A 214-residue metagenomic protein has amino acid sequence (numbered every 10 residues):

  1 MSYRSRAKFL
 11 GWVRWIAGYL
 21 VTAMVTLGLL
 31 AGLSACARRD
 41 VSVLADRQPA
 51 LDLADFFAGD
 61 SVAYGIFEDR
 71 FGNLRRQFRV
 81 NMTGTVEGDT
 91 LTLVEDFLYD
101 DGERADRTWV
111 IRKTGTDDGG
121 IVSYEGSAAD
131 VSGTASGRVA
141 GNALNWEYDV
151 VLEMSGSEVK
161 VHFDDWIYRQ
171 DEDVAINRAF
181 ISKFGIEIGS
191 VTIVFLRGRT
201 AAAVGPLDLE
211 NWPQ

Functional and structural regions predicted by a protein language model:
M1-W15: N-terminal secretory signal peptides that target proteins for export/translocation
R14-V25: Sec-dependent N-terminal signal peptides
G32-A35: C-terminal motif of bacterial Sec signal peptides marking the signal peptidase cleavage site
A37-R39: Bacterial signal peptide processing site
A45-D60: N-terminal helix-cap/turn-to-beta initiation motif at the start of protein domains
Y64, E68-M154: Central antiparallel beta-sheet cores of small beta-barrel/beta-sandwich binding domains
T134-I186: A charged, solvent-exposed segment within the mature domains of Sec-exported extracytoplasmic proteins
D164-Q214: Glycine-rich, aromatic-bearing surface loops/beta-hairpins
